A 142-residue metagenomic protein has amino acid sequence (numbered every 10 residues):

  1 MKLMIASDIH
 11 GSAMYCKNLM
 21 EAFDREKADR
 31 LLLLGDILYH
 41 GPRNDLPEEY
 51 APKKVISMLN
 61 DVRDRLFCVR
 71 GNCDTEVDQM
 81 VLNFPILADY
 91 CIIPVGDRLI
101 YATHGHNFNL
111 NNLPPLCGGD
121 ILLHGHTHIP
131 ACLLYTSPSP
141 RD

Functional and structural regions predicted by a protein language model:
K2-V95: Core catalytic region of metal-dependent phosphoesterases/phosphodiesterases, especially metallo-beta-lactamase-like
I9, A102-N107, D120-P130: Histidine-centered catalytic micro-motifs
Y15, A22-F23, A102-C117: Pre-active-site segment of Zn-dependent metallo-hydrolases
V77-L82, N112-C117, A131-L134: Short loop/helix-cap segments at secondary-structure boundaries that form the rim of catalytic
F84-I86, H124-H126, L134: Short solvent-exposed loop/turn micro-motifs enriched in small/polar/acidic residues
D89, G118-D120: A generic structural signal for short beta-strands and their flanking turns/coil linkers
Y135-D142: Conserved small/polar residues in nucleotide/adenosyl-binding loops
